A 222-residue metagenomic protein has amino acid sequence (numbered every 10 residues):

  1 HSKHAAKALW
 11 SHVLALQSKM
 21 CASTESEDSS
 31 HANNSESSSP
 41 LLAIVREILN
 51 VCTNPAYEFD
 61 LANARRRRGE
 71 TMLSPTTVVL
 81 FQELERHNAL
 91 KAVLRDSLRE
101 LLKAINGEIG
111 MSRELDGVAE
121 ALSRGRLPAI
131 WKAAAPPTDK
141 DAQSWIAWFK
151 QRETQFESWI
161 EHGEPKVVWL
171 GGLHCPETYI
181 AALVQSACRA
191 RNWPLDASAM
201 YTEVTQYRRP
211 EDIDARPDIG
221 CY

Functional and structural regions predicted by a protein language model:
H1-Y222: Long C-terminal appendages of very large multidomain proteins
